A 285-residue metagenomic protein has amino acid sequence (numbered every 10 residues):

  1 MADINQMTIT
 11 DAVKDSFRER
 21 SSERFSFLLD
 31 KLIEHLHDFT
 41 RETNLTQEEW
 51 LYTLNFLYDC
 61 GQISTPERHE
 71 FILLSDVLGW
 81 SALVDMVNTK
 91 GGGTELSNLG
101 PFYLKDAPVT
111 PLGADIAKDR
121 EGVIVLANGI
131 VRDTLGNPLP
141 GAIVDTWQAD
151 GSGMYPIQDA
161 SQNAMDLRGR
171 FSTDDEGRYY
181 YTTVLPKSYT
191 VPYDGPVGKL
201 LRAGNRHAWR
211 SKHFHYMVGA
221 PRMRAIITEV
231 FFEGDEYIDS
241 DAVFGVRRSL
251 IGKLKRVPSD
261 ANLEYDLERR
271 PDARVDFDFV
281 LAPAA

Functional and structural regions predicted by a protein language model:
A2-A285: Beta-strand-dominated extracellular/periplasmic modules and repeats in secreted or surface-exposed proteins
